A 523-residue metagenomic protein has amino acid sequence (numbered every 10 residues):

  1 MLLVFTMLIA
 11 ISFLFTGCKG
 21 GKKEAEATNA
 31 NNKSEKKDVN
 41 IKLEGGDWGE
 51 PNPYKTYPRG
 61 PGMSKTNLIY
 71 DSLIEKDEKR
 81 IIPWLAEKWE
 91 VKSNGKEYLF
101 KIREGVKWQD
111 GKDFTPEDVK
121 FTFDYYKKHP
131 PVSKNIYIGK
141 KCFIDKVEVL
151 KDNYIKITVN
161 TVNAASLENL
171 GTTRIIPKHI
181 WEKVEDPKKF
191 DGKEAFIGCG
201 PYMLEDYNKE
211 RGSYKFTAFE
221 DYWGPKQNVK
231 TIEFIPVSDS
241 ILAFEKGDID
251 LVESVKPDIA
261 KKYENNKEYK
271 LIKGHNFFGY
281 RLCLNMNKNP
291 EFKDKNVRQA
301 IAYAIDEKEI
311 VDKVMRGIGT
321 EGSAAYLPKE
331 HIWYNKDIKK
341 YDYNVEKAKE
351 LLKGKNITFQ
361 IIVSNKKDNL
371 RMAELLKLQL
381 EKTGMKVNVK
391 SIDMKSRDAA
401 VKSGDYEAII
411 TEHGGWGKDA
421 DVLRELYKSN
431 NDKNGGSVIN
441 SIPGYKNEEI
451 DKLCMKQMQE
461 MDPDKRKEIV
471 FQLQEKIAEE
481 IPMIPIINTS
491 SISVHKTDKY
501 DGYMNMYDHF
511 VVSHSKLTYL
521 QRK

Functional and structural regions predicted by a protein language model:
L43-S93, D124, I197: N-terminal lobe/hinge region of extracytoplasmic solute-binding protein
G45-S64, L85-A86, K112, S166-I175 (+2 more regions): A structural "hinge/loop" feature
E90, Y137-E182: Surface-exposed binding/hinge segments that line and control ligand-binding clefts or catalytic entry sites
T115-T122, D152-T158, G200-P201, K230-T231 (+3 more regions): Alpha-helical secondary-structure segments
G171-Q227, E346: Gly/Pro-rich hinge or "lid" segments in bacterial periplasmic/extracellular proteins
K209-R211, K353-W416, S491: Ligand/substrate-recognition segments at binding pockets and active sites
F219-K262, K386: Ligand-site clamp/hinge motif
A304-I332, D368-K377, V401-K523: Detector for C-terminal structural segments
